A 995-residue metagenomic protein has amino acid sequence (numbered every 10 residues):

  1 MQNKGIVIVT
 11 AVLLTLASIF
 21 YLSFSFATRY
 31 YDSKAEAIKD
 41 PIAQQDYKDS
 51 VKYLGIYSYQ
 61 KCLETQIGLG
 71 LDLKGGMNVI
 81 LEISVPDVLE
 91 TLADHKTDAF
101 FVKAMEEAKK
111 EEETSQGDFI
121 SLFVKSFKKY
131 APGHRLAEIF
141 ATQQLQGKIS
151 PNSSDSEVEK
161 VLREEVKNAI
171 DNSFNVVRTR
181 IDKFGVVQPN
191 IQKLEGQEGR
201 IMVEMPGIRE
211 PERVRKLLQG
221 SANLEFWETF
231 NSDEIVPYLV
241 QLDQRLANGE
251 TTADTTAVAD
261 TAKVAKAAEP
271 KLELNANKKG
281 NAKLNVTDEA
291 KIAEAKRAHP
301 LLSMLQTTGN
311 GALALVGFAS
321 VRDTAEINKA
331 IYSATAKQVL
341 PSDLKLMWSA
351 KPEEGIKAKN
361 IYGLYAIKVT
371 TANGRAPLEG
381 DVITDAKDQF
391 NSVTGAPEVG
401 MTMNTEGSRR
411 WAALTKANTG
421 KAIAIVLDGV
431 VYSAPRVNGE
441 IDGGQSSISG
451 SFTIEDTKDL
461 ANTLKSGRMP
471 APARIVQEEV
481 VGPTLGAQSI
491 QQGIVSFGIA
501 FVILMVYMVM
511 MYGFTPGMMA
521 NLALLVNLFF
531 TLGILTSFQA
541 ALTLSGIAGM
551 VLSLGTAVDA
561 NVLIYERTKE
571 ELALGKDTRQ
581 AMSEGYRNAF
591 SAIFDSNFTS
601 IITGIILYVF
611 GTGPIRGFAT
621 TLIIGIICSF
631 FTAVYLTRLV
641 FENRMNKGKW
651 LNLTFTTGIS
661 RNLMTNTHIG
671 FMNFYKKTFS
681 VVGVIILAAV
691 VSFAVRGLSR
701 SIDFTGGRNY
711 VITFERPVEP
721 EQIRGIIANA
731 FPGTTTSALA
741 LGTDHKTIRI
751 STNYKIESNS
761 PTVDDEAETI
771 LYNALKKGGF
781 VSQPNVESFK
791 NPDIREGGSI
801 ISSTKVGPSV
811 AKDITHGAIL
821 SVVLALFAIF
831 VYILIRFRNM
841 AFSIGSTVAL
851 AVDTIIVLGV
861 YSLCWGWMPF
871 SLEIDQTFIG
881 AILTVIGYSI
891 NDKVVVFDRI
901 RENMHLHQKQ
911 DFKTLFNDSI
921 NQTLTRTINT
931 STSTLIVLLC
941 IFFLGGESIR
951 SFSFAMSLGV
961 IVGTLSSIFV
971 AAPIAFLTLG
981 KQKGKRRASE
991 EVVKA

Functional and structural regions predicted by a protein language model:
M1-I67, D87-K128, S156, Y635-A689 (+2 more regions): Interfacial helix-loop-helix hairpins and adjacent transmembrane helices of multi-pass alpha-helical membrane proteins
I8, V526, G533-I534, E570-S591 (+3 more regions): Hydrophobic alpha-helical transmembrane segments of membrane transport and translocation systems, primarily multi-pass
L22-Y31, D49, T65-M77, L81-D428 (+5 more regions): Non-transmembrane, solvent-exposed regions of membrane trafficking/translocation machinery
V177, T484-L504, T556, K576-T612 (+9 more regions): Pore- and gate-forming transmembrane helices of large, multi-pass membrane proteins
E204, G443-S447, E455-I503, I770 (+3 more regions): Juxtamembrane "pre-transmembrane" interface segments
M510, F514-I564, S843-R901, F969: Hydrophobic transmembrane alpha-helices and their membrane-interface caps in long multi-pass transport proteins
L552-T599, E642-W650, S862, M868-T930 (+1 more regions): Cytosolic juxtamembrane regions of multi-pass inner-membrane proteins
A689-L739: Juxtamembrane segments of multi-pass membrane proteins
